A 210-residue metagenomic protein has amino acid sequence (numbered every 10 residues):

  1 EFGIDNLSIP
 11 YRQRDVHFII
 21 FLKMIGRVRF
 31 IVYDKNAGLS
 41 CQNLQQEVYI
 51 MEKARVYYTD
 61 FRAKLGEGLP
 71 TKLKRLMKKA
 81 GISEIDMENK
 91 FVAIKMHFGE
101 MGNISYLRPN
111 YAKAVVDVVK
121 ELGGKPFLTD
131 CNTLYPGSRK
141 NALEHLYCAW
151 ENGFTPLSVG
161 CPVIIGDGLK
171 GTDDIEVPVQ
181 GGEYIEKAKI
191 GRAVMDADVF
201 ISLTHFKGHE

Functional and structural regions predicted by a protein language model:
E1, D5-Y11, F18-I19, I25 (+2 more regions): Short terminal hydrophobic/aromatic SLiMs and anchors at protein ends
R12-Q13, G26-V28, L44: Compositionally biased low-complexity segments, especially N-terminal hydrophobic helices that form the hydrophobic
V16-I19, N43-E210: N-terminal and secondary-structure boundary signal
